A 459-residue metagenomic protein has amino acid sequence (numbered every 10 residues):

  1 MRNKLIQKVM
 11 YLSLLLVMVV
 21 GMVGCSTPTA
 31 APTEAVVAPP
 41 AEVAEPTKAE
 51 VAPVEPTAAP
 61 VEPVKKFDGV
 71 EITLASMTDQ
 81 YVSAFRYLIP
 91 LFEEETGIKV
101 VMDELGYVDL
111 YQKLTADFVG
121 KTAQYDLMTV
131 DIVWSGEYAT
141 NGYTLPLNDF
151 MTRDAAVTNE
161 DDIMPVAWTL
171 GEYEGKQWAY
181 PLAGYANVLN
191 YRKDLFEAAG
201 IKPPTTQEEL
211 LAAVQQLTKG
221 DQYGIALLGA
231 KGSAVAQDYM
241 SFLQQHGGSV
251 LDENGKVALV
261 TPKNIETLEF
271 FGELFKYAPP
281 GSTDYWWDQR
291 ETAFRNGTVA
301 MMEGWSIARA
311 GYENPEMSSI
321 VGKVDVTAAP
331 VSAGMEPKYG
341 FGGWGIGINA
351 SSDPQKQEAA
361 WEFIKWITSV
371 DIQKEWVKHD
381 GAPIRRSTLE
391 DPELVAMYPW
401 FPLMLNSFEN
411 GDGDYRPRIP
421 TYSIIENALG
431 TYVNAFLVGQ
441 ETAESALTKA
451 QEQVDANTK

Functional and structural regions predicted by a protein language model:
C25-T33: Bacterial lipoprotein signal-peptidase II cleavage site
V36, E42-K66, E71, K99-V100 (+2 more regions): Conserved C-terminal helix/tail region of periplasmic/extracytoplasmic solute-binding proteins
E55-D68, I132-V188, K202, L211 (+5 more regions): Hinge/lid segment of periplasmic solute-binding proteins
E62-G69, N148-I163, G229-A230, H246-E269 (+6 more regions): Short, solvent-exposed loop/beta-turn-alpha elements that line the ligand-binding surface or hinge of extracytoplasmic
D68-D79, I98-D103, D126-L127, W178 (+2 more regions): Short, well-ordered beta-strand elements
Y87-I163, D194, A198-T205, A293 (+4 more regions): Extracytoplasmic "Venus flytrap"/periplasmic binding protein-like
T152, S306-V321, S332-T431: C-terminal lobe and pocket-closing loops of periplasmic/extracytoplasmic Venus-flytrap solute-binding proteins
A213-T218, N254-T283: Glycine-centered hinge/linker elements that transmit conformational signals in sensory and ligand-binding systems
